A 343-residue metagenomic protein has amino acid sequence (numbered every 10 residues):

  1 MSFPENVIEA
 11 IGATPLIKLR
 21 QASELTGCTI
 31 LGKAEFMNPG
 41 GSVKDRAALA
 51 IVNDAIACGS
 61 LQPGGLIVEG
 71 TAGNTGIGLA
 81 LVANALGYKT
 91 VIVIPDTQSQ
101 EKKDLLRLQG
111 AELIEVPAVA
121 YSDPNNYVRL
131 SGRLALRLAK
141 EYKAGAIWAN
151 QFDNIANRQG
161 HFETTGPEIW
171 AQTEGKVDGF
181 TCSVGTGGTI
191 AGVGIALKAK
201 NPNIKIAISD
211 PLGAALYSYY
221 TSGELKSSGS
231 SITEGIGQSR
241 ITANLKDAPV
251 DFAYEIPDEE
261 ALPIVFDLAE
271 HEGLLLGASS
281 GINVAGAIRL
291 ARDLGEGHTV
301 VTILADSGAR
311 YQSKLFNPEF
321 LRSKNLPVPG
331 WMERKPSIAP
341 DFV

Functional and structural regions predicted by a protein language model:
M1-V343: PLP-dependent amino-acid enzyme catalytic core
